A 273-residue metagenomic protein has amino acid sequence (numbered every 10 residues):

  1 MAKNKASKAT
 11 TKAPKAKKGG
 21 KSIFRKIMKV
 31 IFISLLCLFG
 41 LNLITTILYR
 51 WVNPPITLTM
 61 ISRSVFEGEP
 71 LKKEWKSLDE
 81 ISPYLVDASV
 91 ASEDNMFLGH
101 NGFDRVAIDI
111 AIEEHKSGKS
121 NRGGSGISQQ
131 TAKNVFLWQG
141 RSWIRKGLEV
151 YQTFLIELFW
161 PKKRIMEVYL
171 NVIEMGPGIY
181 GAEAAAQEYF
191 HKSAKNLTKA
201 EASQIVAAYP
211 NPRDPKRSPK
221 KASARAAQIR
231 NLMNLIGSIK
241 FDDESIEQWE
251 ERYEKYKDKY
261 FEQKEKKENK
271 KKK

Functional and structural regions predicted by a protein language model:
A2-K273: Juxtamembrane regions of bacterial inner-membrane/periplasmic proteins, predominantly the peptidoglycan biogenesis
